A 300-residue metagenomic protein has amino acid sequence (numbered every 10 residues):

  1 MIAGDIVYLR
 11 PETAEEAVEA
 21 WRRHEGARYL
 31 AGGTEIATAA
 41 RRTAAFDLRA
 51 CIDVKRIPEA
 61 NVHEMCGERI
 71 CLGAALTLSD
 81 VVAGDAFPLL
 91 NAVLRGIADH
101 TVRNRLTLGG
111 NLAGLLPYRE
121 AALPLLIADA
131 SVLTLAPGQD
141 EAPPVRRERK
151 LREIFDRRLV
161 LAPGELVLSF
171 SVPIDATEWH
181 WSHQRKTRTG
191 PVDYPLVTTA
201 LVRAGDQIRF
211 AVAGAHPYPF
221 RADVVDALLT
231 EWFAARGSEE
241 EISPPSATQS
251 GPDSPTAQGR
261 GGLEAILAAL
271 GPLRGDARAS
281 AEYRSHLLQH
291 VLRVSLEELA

Functional and structural regions predicted by a protein language model:
M1-A300: C-terminal structural segment of proteins
